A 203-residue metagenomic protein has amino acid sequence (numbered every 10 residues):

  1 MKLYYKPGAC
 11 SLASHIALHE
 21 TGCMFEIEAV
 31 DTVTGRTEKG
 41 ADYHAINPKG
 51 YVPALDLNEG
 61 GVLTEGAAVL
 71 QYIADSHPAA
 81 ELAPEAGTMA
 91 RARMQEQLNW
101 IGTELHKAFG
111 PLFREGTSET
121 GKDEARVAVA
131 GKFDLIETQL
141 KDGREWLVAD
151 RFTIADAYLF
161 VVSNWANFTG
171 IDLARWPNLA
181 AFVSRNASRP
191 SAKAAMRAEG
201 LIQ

Functional and structural regions predicted by a protein language model:
M1-E124: GST-like domain detector, emphasizing the conserved glutathione-binding G-site in the N-terminal thioredoxin-like
G35-T37, V183, Q203: Generic structural signal for helix capping and beta-alpha/helix-loop junctions
A45, S188, R197-A198: Phosphate-coordinating loops and pocket residues in cytosolic domains that bind phosphorylated ligands
A74, V162-S163, M196: Active-site-flanking alpha-helical
E85-A86, A194-L201: Short, flexible loop/turn segments with low-complexity composition
Q97, I101-S191: GST-like fold's C-terminal all-alpha helical module
E119, L201-Q203: Carbohydrate-binding/catalytic loop surfaces
